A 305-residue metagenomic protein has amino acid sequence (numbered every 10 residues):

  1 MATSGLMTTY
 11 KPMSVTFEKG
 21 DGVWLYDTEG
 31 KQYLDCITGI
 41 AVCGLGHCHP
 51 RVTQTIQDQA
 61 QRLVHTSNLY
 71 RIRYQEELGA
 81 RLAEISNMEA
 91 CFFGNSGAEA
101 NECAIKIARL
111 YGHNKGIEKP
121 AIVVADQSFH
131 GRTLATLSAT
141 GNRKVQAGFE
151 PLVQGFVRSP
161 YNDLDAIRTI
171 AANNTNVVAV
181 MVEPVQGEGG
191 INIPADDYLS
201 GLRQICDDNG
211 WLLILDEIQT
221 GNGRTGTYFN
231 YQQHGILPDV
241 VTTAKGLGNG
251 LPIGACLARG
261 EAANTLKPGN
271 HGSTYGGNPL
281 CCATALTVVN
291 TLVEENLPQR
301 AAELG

Functional and structural regions predicted by a protein language model:
M1-G305: Conserved N-terminal phosphate-binding loop of PLP-dependent enzymes in the Aspartate aminotransferase
